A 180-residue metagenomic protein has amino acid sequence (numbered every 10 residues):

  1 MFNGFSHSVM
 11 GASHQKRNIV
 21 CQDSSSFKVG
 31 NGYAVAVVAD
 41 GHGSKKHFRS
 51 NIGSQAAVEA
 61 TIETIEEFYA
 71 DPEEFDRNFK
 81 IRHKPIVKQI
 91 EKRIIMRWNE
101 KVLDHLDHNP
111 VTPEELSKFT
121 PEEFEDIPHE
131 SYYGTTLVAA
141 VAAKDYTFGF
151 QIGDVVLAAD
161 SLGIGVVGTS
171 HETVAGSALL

Functional and structural regions predicted by a protein language model:
M1-L180: PP2C/PPM-type serine/threonine phosphatase catalytic domain
